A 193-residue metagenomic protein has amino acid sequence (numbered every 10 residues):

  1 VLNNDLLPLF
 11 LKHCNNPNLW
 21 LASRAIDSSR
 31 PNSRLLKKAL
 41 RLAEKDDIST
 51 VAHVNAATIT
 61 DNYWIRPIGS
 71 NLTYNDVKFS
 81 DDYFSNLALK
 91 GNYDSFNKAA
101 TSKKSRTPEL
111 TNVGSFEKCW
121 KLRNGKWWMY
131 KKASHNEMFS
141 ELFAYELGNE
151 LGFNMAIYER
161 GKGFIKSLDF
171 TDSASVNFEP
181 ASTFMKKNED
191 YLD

Functional and structural regions predicted by a protein language model:
V1-D193: Phosphate/dinucleotide-binding and metal-coordinating scaffold of catalytic cores in nucleotide-dependent enzymes
